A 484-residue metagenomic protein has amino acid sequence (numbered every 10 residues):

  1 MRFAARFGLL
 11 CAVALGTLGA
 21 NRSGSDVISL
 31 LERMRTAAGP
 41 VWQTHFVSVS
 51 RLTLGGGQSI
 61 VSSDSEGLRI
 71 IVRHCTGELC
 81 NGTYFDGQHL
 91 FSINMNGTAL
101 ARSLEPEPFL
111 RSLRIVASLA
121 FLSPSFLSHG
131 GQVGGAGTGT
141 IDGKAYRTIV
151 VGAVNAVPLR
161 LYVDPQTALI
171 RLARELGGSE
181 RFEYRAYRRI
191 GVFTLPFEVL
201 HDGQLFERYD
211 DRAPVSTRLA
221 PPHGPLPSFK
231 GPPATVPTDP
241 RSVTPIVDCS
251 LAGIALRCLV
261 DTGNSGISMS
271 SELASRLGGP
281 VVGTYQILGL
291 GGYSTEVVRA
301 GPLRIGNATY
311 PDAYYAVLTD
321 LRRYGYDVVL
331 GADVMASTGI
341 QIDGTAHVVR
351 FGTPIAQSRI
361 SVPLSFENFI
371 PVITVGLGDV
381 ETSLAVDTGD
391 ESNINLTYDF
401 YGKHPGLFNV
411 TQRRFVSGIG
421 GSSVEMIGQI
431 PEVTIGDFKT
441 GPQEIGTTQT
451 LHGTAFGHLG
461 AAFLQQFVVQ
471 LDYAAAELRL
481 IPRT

Functional and structural regions predicted by a protein language model:
M1-G8: Bacterial N-terminal signal peptides that target proteins for export
G8-G16: Bacterial N-terminal signal peptides
G19-Q58, D64-S65: N-terminal leader/targeting segments and the immediate start of mature chains
S25, T44-H45, G57-C75, L79 (+6 more regions): Pepsin/retropepsin-fold aspartyl endopeptidases
E66, D86-Q88: Acidic/polar residues in short coil/turn loops that connect beta-strands within repeat-based beta-sheet scaffolds
G82: Alpha-helical ligand/cofactor-binding cores
L90-S92, L195: Short hydrophobic-aromatic micro-motifs
I93-F121: Acidic/charged, solvent-exposed loop-and-adjacent secondary-structure segments enriched in E/D, K/R, S/T, and G/P
